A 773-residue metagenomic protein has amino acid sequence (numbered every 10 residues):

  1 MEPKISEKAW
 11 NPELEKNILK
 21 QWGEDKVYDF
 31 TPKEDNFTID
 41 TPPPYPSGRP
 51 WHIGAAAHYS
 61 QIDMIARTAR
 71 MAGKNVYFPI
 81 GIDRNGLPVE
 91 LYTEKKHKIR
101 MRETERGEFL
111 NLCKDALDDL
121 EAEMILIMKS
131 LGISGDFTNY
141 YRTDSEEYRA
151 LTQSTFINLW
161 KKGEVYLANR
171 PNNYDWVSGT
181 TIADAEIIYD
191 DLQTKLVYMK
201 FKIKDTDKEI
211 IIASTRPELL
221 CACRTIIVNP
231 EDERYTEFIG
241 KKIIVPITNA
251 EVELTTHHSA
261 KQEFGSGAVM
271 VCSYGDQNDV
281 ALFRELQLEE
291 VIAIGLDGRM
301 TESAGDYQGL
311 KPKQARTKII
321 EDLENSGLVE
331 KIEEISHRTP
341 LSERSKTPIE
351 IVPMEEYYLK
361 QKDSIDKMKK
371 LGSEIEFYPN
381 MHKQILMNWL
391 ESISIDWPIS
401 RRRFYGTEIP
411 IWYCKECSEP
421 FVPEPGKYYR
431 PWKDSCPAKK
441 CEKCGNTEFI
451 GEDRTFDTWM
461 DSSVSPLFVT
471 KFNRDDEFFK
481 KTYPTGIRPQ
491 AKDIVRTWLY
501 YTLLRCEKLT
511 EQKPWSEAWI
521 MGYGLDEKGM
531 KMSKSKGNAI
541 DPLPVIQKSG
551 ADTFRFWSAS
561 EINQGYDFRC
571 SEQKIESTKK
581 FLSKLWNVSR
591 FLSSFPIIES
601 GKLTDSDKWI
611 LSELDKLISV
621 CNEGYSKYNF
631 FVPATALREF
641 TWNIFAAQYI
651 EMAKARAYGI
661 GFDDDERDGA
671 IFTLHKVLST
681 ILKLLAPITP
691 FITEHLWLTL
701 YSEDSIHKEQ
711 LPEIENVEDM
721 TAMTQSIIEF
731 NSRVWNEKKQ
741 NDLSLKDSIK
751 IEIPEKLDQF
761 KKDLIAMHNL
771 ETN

Functional and structural regions predicted by a protein language model:
M1-P42, Y77-P79, L87, L112-I127 (+4 more regions): Conserved oxyanion/phosphate-binding beta-strand-loop segments in alpha/beta enzyme cores
E2-N11, E15-D25, E94-E209, F264-C417 (+7 more regions): Residue patterns forming the tRNA-binding/recognition surfaces of aminoacyl-tRNA synthetases and related DALR
E13-E15, L19, W160-I187, L220-C223 (+4 more regions): Amphipathic alpha-helical
F30, R67-N75, K96-R106, L126 (+20 more regions): Secondary-structure transition/capping motifs at alpha-helix termini and the adjoining loop/turn into the next element
T31-Y92, T152, A213-S214, I247 (+5 more regions): N-terminal catalytic cores of NTP/NDP-binding nucleotidyl/phosphoryl-transfer enzymes
D35, I39-P42, G54-A57, Q61 (+13 more regions): Secondary-structure capping and boundary motifs in well-ordered enzyme cores
D83, W176, I182-I188, F449 (+7 more regions): Acidic, turn-prone loop/beta-hairpin segments
F201, A213-T215, H258-A260, L286-G298 (+4 more regions): Alpha-helical recognition segments enriched in aromatics with Gly/Pro capping that present substrate-recognition
